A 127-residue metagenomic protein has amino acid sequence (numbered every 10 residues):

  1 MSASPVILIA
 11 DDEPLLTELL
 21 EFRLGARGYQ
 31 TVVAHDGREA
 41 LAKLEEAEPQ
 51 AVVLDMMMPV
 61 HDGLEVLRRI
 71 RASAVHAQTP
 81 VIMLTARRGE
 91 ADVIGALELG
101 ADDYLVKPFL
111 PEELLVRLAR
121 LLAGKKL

Functional and structural regions predicted by a protein language model:
T17, M58-V60, A77, G89 (+1 more regions): The feature encodes the CheY-like receiver
E18-A26: Charged docking surfaces used in two-component/phosphorelay signaling
V33-A51: Acidic, metal-coordinating helix/loop segments flanking the phosphotransfer/catalytic sites of two-component signaling
H35-E39, D55, D62-R68: Acidic catalytic/metal-coordinating carboxylates
A42, L64-A77: Short amphipathic alpha-helix used as the core "switch/output" element in two-component signaling
M56-M57, I82-M83, R87: The short loop immediately C-terminal to the conserved phospho-acceptor aspartate in CheY-like receiver
E65, R88-D103, V116: Alpha4 helix (beta4-alpha4-beta5 surface) of REC/receiver domains from two-component response regulators
F109-A119: C-terminal output helix
